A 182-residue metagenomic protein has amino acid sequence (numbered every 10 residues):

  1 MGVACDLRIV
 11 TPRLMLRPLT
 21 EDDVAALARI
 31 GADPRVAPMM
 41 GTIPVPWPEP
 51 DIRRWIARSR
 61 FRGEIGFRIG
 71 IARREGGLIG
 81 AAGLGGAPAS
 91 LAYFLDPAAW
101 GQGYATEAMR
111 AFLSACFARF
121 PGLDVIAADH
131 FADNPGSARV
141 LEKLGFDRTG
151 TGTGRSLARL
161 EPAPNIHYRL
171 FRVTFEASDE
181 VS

Functional and structural regions predicted by a protein language model:
M1-P38, R68-S182: Acyl-donor (CoA/ACP) binding surface of acyl/acetyltransferases
R35-A57: Conserved GNAT-fold acetyl-CoA-binding loop/helix
A57-G70: A short helix-loop-beta-strand connector motif used in the catalytic cores of GNAT acetyltransferases and, in some
